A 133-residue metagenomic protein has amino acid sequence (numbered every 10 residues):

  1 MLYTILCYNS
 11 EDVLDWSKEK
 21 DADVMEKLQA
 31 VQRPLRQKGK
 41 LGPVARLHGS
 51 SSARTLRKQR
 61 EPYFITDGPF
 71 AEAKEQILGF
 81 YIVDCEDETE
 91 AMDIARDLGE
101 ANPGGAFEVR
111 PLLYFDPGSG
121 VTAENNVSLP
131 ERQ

Functional and structural regions predicted by a protein language model:
M1-Q133: Conserved, structured core segments of small domains
